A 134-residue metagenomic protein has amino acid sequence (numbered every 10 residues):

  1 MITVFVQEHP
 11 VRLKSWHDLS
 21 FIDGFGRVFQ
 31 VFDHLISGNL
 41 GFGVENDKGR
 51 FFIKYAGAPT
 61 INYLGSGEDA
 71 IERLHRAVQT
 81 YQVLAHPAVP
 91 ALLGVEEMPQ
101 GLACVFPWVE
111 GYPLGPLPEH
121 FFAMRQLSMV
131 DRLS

Functional and structural regions predicted by a protein language model:
M1-F29: Juxta-kinase regulatory segment immediately upstream of eukaryotic protein kinase catalytic domains
Q30-I36: Protein kinase glycine-rich loop
S37-Q79: ATP-binding glycine-rich loop module of kinase domains
A77-P87: Structural motif at the C-terminus of the N-lobe alphaC helix and the adjacent alphaC-beta4 loop of the Hanks-type
A91-L102: Short beta-strand micro-motifs within the conserved protein kinase catalytic domain, predominantly in the N-lobe
Q100-P113: Conserved short submotifs of the Hanks-type protein kinase catalytic core that shape the nucleotide-binding pocket
L114-L127: AlphaC helix of the protein kinase catalytic domain
M129-S134: Conserved alphaE helix
